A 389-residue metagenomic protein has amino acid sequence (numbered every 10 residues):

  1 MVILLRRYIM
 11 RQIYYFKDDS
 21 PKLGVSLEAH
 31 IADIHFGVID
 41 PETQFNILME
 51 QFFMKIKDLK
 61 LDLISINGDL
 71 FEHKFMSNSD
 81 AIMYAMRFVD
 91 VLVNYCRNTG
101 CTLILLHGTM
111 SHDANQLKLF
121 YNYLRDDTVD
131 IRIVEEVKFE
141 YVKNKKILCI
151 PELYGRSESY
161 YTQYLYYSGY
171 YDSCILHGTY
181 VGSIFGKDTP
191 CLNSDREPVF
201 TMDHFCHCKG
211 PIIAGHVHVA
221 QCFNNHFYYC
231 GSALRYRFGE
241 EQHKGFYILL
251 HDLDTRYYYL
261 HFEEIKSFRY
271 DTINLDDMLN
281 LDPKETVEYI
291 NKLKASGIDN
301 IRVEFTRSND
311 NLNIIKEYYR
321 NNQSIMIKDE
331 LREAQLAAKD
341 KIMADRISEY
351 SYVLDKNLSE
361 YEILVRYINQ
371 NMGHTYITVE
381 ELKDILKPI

Functional and structural regions predicted by a protein language model:
L4-R87, Y161-Y170, E380, D384 (+1 more regions): N-terminal active-site segment of His-dependent metallophosphoesterases
R11-G24, D58, H251-I389: Accessory, non-catalytic peripheral segments of nucleic-acid enzymes
S20-A29, F139-C149, G169-S173, N225-F227 (+1 more regions): Beta-strand-turn-beta hairpins that frame and shape the catalytic cleft of phosphate-ester-processing enzymes
A32-F36, D69-F71, G108-S111, P151-L153 (+4 more regions): Active-site metal-binding loops of divalent metal-dependent hydrolases
I39-P41, G68-V91, H107-D127, Q221-N225 (+1 more regions): Metal-dependent catalytic neighborhoods of phosphoester/phosphodiester hydrolases
N98-L103, H207-G210: A short helix->loop->beta-strand "cap" motif at the edges of active sites that frequently abuts
L105-P198, M202, A233: Conserved catalytic scaffold of divalent metal-dependent phosphoesterases
G186-D254: Conserved beta-sheet core of the metallophosphoesterase superfamily
